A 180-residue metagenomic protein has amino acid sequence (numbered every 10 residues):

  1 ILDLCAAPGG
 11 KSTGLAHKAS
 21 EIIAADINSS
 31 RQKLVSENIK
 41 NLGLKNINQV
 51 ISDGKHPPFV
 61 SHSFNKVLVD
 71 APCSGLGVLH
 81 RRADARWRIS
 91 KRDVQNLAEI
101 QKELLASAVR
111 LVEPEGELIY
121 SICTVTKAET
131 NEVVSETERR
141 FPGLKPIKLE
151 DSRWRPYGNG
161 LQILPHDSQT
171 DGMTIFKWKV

Functional and structural regions predicted by a protein language model:
I1-V180: S-adenosylmethionine
